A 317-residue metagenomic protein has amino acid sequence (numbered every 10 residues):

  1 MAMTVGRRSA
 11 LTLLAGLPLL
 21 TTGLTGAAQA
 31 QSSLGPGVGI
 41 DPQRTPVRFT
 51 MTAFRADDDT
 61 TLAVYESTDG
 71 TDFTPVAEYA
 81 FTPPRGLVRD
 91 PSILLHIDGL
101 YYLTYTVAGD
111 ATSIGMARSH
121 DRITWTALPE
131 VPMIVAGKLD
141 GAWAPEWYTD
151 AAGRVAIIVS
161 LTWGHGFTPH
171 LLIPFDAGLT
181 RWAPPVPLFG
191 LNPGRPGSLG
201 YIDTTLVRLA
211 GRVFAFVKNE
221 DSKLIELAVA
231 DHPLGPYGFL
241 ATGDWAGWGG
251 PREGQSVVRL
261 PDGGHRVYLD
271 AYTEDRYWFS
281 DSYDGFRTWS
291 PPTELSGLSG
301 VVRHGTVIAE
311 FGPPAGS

Functional and structural regions predicted by a protein language model:
M1-P18: N-terminal secretory signal peptides and thylakoid transit peptides that target proteins across membranes
P18-L19, A315: Short amphipathic alpha-helical segments with coiled-coil-like heptad repeat character
L20-P36: C-terminal region of N-terminal signal peptides and the immediate post-cleavage residues of exported proteins
L34-A142, Y148-P251, R259-H265, L269-S317: Beta-rich carbohydrate-recognition and catalytic domains
